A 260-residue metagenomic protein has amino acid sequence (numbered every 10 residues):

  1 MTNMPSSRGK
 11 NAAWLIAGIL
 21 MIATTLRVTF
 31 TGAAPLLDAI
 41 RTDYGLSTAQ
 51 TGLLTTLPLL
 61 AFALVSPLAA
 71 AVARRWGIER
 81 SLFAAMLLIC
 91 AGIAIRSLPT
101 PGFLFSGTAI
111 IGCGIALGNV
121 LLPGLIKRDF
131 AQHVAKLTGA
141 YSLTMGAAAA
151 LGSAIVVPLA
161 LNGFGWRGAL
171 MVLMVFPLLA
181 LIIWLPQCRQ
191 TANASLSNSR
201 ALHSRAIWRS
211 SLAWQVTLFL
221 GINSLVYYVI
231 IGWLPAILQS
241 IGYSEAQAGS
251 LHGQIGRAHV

Functional and structural regions predicted by a protein language model:
T2-G9, R189-V216: Juxtamembrane intracellular "pre-TM" segments in multi-pass secondary transporters
W14-T48, S66-A69, I230-P235: Extracytoplasmic
T31, L59-P67, A150, G256-H259: Residue-level signature of mid-helix packing/kink "hotspots" within the transmembrane helices of 12-pass Major
A33-A34, S211-G253: Extracytoplasmic gate region of multi-pass secondary transporters
I40-R41, V72-A73, I155-F164, L238-Q239: Interfacial helix-cap and linker-helix signal at transmembrane-aqueous boundaries of multi-pass secondary transporters
L64-G102: Conserved MFS/SLC helix-loop-helix module at the cytosolic interface between two early adjacent transmembrane helices
P101, Q132-H133, G139-R189: Helix-loop-helix hairpin linking two adjacent transmembrane segments in secondary transporters
T108-L143: Cytoplasmic helix-loop-helix junction between adjacent transmembrane helices in 12-TM secondary transporters
